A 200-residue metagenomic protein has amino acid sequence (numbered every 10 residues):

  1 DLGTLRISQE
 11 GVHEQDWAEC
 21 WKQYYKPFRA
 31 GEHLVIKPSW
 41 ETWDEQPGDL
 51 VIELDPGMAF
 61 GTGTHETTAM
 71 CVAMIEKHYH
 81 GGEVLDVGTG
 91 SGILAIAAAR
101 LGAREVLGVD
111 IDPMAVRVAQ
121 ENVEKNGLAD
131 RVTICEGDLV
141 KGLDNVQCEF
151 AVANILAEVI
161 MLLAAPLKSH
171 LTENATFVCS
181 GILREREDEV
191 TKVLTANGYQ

Functional and structural regions predicted by a protein language model:
D1-Q46: N-terminal auxiliary segments of SAM/dcSAM-dependent transferases
D1-Q9, T64, G92, I96 (+1 more regions): Short intrinsically disordered, low-complexity coil segments enriched in acidic
G11, E53, G61, V87 (+3 more regions): Active-site-adjacent beta-strand anchor residues
P27-E66, V72: Proteins enriched for Cys/Gly/acidic motifs involved in redox and nucleic-acid/cofactor modification
M58, T62-G142: Conserved SAM/SAH cofactor-binding pocket of Class I
E105, I111-Q200: S-adenosylmethionine
